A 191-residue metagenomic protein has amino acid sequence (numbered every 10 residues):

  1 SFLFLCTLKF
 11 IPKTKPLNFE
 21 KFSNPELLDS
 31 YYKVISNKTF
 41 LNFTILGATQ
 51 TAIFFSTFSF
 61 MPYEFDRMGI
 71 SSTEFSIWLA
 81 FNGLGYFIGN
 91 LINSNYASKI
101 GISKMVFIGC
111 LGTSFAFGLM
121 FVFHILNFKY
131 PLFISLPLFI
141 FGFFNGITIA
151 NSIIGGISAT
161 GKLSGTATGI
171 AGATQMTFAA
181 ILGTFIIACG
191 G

Functional and structural regions predicted by a protein language model:
S1-L17: C-terminal membrane-cytosol helix-exit motif in multi-pass small-molecule transporters
P12-T44: Juxtamembrane intracellular "pre-TM" segments in multi-pass secondary transporters
K38-A80, G85-F87: Extracytoplasmic gate region of multi-pass secondary transporters
A48, F87-I88, G118, A173-I181: Hydrophobic/small/kink-forming positions within alpha-helical transmembrane segments of polytopic membrane proteins
F65-D66, Y96-A97, I186-G191: Interfacial helix-cap and linker-helix signal at transmembrane-aqueous boundaries of multi-pass secondary transporters
G89-K104: Helix-to-loop junctions at the C-terminal end of transmembrane segments in multipass secondary transporters
S103-N151: C-terminal transmembrane helical hairpin of 12-TM major facilitator-type secondary transporters
F143, I153-G191: A late C-terminal transmembrane helix in Major Facilitator Superfamily
